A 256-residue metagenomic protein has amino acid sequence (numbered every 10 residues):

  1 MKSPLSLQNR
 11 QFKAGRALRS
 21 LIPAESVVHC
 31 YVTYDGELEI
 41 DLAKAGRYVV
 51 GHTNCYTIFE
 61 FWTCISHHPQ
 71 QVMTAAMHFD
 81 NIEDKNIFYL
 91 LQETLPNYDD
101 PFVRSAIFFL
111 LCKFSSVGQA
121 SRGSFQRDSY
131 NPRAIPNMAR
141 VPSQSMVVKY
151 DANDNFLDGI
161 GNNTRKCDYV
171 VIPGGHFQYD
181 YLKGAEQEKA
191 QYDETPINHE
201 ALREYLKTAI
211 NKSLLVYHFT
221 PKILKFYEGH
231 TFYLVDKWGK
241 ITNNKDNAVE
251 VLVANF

Functional and structural regions predicted by a protein language model:
M1-G15, L21-A24, V72-Q187: SAM-dependent nucleic-acid methyltransferase catalytic core
A14-E93: SAM cofactor-binding core of SAM-dependent methyltransferases, primarily the Rossmann-like beta-alpha-beta module
C30-Y34, H52-T53, K149-A152, I172-G174 (+1 more regions): Short His-Asn-centered micro-motif
T33-E37, R133-N137, H218-K222: Short, polar loop motifs at secondary-structure junctions
D41-K44, V141, I223-G229: Short loop/helix-cap segments at secondary-structure boundaries that form the rim of catalytic
N54-I58, H176, D236-N244: Short, acidic/turn-prone active-site loops that include or flank metal/cofactor- and phosphate-binding residues
D158-K166, I172-N211, K222, K237: Residues lining hydrophobic/aromatic ligand-binding pockets adjacent to catalytic sites
D193-F256: Long, positively charged, glycine-interspersed low-complexity recognition regions
